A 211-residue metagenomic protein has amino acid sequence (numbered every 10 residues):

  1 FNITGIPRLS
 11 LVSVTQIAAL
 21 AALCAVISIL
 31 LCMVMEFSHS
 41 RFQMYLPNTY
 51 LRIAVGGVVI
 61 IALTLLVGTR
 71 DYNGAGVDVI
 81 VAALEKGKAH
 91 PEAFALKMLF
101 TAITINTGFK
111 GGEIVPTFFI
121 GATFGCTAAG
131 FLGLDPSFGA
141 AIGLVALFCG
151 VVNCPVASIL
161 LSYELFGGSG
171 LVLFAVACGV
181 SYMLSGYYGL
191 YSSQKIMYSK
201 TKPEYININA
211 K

Functional and structural regions predicted by a protein language model:
F1-K211: Alpha-helical transmembrane segments and immediately membrane-proximal extracytoplasmic
